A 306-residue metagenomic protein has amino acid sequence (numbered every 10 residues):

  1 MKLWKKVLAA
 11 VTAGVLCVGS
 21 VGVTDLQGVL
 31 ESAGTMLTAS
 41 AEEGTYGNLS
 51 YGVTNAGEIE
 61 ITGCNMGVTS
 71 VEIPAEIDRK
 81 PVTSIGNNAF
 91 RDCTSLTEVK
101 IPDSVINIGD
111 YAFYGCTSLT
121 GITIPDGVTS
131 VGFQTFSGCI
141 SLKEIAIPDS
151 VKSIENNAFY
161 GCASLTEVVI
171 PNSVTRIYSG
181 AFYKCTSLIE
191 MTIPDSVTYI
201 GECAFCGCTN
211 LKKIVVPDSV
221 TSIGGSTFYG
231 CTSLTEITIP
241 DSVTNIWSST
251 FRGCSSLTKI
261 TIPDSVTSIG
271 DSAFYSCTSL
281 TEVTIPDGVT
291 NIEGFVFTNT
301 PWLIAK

Functional and structural regions predicted by a protein language model:
K2-D25: Sec-dependent N-terminal signal peptides of Gram-positive bacterial secreted proteins and lipoproteins
K6-A10, L30, M36-T38, G86 (+7 more regions): Short, intrinsically disordered, low-complexity terminal segments
T12, F90-C93: Short secondary-structure subsegments characteristic of cysteine-rich extracellular domains
L16, G57-I59: Hydrophobic residues embedded in beta-strands of well-ordered beta-sheets
V18-E43: Sec-dependent signal peptide cleavage junction
M36, A41-E43, V53, G63 (+5 more regions): Extracellular adhesion/carbohydrate-binding repeat motifs centered on closely spaced tryptophans
N48-G57, M66-S84, T94-N107, T117-S130 (+8 more regions): Structural signature of tandem-repeat unit edges
